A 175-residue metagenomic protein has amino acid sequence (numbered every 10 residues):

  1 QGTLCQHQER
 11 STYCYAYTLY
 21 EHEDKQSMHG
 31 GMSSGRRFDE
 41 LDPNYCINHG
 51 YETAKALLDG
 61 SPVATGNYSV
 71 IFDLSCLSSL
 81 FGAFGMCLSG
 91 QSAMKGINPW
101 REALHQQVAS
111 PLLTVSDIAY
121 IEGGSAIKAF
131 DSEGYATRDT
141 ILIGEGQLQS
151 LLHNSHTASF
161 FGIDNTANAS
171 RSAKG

Functional and structural regions predicted by a protein language model:
Q1, S78-G82, G124-K128: Short, solvent-exposed polar/charged micro-motifs at secondary-structure junctions
Q1-R10: Hydrophobic alpha-helical hairpins/lids featuring a short glycine-rich hinge
T3, H22-D24, C76, I121 (+1 more regions): Residues that cap or initiate secondary-structure elements
E9-F84, L88, Q149-S150: Internal alpha/beta scaffold segment
Y13, S33-R37, L88-K95, H156-A173: Extended active-site and interfacial segments that coordinate phosphate-rich ligands in large catalytic machineries
S89-S110: Amphipathic alpha-helical
A103-G175: Dual-mode signal for accessory low-complexity, basic/Gly-rich regions
